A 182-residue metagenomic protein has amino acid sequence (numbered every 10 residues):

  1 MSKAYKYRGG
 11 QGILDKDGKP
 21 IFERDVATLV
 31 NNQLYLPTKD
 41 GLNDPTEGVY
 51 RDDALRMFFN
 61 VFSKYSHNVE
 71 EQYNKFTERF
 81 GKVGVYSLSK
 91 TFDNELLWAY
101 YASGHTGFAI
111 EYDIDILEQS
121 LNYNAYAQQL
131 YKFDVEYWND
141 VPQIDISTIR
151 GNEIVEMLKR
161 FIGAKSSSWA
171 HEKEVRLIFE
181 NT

Functional and structural regions predicted by a protein language model:
M1-T182: Partner-binding and oligomerization surfaces adjacent to conserved cores of proteins that assemble macromolecular
